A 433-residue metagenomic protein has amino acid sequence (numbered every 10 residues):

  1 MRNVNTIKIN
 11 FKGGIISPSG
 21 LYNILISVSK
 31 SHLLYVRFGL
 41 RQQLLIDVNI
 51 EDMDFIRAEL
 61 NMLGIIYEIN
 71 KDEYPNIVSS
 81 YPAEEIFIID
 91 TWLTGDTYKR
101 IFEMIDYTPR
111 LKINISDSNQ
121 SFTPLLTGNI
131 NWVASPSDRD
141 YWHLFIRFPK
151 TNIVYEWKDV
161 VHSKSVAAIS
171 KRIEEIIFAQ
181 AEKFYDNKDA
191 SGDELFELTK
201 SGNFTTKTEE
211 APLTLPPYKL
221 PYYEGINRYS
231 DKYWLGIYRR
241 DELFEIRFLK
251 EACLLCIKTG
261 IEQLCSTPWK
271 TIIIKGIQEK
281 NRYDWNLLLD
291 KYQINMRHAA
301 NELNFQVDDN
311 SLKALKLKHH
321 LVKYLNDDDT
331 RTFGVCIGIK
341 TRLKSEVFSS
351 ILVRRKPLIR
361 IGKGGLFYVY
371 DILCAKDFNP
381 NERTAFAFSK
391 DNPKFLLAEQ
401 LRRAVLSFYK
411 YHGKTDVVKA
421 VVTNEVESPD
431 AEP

Functional and structural regions predicted by a protein language model:
M1-N10, E427-P433: N-terminal intrinsically disordered, low-complexity tails enriched in polar/charged
N3-K150, G236-G362: Small-residue-enriched alpha-helical segments and adjacent helix-cap loops that form tight helix-helix packing
S17-P18, N49-E51, L93-T94, V161-V166 (+5 more regions): General structural signal for secondary-structure boundaries
V36-F38, I46, E182-K183, S191 (+8 more regions): Aromatic-residue detector
I105-G202, I359-P433: Mobile "lid/hinge" segments at catalytic clefts and subdomain interfaces of large enzymes
I177-K270, K275-Q278: Long, internal scaffold/assembly segments composed of regular secondary structure
E210-K219, I246-L249, L254-C256, A314-L315 (+5 more regions): N-terminal secretory/membrane-targeting helices
